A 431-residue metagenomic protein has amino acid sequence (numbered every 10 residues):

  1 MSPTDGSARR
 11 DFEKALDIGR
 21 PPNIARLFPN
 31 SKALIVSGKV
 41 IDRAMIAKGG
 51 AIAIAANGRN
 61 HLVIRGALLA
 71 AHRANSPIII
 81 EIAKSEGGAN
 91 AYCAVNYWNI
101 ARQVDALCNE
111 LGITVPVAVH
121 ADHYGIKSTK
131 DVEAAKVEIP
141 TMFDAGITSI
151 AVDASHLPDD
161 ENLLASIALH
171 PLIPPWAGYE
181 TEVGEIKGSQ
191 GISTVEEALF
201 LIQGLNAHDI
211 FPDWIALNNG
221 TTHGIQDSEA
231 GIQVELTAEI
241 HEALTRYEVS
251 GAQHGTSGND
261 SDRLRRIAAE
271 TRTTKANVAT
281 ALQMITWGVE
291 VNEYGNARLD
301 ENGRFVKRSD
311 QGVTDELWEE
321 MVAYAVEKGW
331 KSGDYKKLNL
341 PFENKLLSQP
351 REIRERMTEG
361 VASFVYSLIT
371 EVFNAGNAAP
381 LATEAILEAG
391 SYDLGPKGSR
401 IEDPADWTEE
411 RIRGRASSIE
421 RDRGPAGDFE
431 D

Functional and structural regions predicted by a protein language model:
S2-N96: N-terminal capping/small domains of soluble enzymes
S2-R26, Y324-D431: C-terminal extensions of enzymes
K39-I46, H61-E86, V95-R102, A106-T114 (+2 more regions): Alpha/beta enzyme core
N57-G58, H120-K127, E185, S250-N259: Glycine-rich beta-to-alpha transition loops that act as phosphate-gripper elements at the mouths of alpha/beta enzyme
G87-G88, L157-P158, L282-W287: Short gly/pro/ser/thr-enriched loop/turn and capping motifs at secondary-structure boundaries
D160-P174, I225-Q226, T286-K307, T358-I369 (+1 more regions): C-terminal helical cap(s) of enzyme catalytic domains, especially alpha/beta-barrels
G204-T314: Catalytic alpha/beta core domains of metabolic enzymes, predominantly
R304-K336: Low-complexity, serine/threonine/proline-enriched polar segments
